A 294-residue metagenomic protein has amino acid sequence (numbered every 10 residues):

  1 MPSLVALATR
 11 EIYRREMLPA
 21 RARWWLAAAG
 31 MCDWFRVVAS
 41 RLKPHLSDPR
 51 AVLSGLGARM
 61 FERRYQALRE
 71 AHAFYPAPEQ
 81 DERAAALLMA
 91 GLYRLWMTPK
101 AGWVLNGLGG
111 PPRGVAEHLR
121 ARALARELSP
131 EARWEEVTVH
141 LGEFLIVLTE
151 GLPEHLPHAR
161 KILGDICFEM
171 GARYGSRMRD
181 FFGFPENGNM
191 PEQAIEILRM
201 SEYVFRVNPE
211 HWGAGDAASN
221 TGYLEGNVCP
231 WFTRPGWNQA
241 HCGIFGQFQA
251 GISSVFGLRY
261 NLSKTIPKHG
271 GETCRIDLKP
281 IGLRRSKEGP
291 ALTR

Functional and structural regions predicted by a protein language model:
M1-N220, V228-I244, R259-C274, K279-R294: N-terminal accessory segment detector
Q249-S254: Mixed-charge, glycine-accented linear interaction segment located at domain edges/termini
